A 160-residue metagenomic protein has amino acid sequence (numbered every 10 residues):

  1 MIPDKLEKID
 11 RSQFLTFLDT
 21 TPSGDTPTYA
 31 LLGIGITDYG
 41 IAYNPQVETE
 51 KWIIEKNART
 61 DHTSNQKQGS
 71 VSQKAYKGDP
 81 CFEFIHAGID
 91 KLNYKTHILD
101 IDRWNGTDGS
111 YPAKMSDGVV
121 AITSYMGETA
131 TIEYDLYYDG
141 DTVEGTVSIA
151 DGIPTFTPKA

Functional and structural regions predicted by a protein language model:
M1-P3, G69-I89: Charged, amphipathic alpha-helical segments
M1-S72, D117-A130: Solvent-exposed edge beta-strands and adjacent loop segments that serve as assembly or binding interfaces
L18-S23, Y76, L99-D108: Short, flexible beta-strand-to-coil junctions
C81-P112: Short, acidic/charged, Gly/Pro-enriched secondary-structure junctions
F84-H86, E128-A130, V147-D151: Surface-exposed beta-strand edges and their flanking turn/coil or helix-capping segments
D100-E144: Short beta-strand and beta-hairpin "edge-sheet" elements
T146-A160: Intrinsically disordered, low-complexity terminal/linker regions enriched in Pro/Ser/Gly and acidic residues
